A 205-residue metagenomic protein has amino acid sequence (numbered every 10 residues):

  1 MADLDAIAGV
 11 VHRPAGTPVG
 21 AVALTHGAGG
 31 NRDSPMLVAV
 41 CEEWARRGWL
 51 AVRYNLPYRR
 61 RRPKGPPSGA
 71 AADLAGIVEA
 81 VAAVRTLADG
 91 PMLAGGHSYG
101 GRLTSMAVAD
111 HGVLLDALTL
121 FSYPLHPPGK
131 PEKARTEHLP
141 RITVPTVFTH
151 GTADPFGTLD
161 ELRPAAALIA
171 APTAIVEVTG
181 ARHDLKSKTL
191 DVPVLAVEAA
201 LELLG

Functional and structural regions predicted by a protein language model:
A2-P91, S187: Serine-hydrolase catalytic machinery in alpha/beta-hydrolase-like enzymes
L37, E132-R135, V144, T158-A166: Short alpha-helix in the alpha/beta-hydrolase fold that links the catalytic acid
I77-V144: Primarily recognizes the serine-hydrolase "nucleophile elbow" in alpha/beta-hydrolase and SGNH/GDSL folds
I142-T143, F148-H150, D154: Short beta-strand/loop motif that positions the catalytic acidic residue of the alpha/beta-hydrolase fold
T152-G157, H183-D184: Acidic catalytic loop of the alpha/beta-hydrolase fold
L168-D184: Catalytic histidine neighborhood in serine/cysteine hydrolases with alpha/beta-hydrolase-type architecture
A181-V194: Catalytic histidine-centered segment of alpha/beta-hydrolase-like enzymes
